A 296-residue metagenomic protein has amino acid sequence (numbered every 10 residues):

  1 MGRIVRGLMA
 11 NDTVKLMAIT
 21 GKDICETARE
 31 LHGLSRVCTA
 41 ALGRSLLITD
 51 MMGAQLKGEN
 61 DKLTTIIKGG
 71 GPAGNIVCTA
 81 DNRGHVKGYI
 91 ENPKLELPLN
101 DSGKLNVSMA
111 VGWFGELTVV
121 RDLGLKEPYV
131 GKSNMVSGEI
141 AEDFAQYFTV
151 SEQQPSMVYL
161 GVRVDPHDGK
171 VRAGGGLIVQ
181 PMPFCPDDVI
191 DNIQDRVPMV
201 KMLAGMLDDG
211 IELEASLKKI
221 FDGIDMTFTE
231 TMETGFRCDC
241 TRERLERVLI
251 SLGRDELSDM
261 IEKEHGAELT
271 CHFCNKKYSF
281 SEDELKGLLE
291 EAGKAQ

Functional and structural regions predicted by a protein language model:
M1-E230: Interaction interfaces in information-processing and related assembly proteins
P198-Q296: Cys/His-clustered metal-coordination modules, chiefly Zn-binding fingers
